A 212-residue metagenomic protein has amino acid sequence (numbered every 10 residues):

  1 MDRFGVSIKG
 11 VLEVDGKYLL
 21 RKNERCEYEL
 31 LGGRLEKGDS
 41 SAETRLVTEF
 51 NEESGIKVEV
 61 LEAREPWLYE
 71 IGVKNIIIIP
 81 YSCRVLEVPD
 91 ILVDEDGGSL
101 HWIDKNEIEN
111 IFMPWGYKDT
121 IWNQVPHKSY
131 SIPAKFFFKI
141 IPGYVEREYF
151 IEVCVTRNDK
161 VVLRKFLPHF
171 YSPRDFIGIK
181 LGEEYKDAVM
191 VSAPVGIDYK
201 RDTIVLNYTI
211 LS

Functional and structural regions predicted by a protein language model:
M1-Y18, N23-R25, S41-L46, E62-R64 (+1 more regions): Hydrophobic, helix-prone linear segments
M1-Y18, P66, S131-K160: Conserved N-terminal beta-strand and adjoining loop/helix that marks the start of the Nudix/MutT-like hydrolase domain
G5, E13, L30, K74-I78 (+2 more regions): Short connector loops at helix/strand junctions that flank enzyme active sites, especially segments positioning acidic
G10, A63, Y81-C83, V153 (+1 more regions): A structural signal for short, well-ordered beta-strand segments
E13-Y18, R25, R84-P89, N158-K160 (+1 more regions): Short, charged/polar surface micro-motifs in flexible loops or helix N-caps
R25-E29, I103: Short glycine/proline- and charge-enriched loop/turn segments that cap or connect secondary-structure elements
E29-G33, L163: A short gly/proline-enriched turn/hairpin at secondary-structure junctions
L35-E59, L68-Y130, K165-S212: Unchanged
